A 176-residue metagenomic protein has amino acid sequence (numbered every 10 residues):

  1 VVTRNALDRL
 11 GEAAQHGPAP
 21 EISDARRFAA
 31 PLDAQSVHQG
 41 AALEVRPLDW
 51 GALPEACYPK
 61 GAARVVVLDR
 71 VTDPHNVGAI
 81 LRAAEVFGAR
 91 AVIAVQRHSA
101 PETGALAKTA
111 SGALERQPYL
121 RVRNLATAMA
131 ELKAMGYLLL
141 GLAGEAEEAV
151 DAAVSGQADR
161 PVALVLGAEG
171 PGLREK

Functional and structural regions predicted by a protein language model:
V1-D8, E12, P18-A19, P59-E147 (+1 more regions): RNA substrate-binding interface of SAM-dependent RNA methyltransferases
V1-Y58: N-terminal positively charged helical leader segments and presequences
D8, A29, D49-G51, P74 (+2 more regions): Glycine-rich nucleotide phosphate-binding loop and flanking beta-alpha elements of Rossmann-like dinucleotide-binding
H38-A41, K108-A113, G156-P161: Short, hinge-like loop/turn segments at secondary-structure boundaries
A42, V65, A163: Short aromatic/hydrophobic contact patches that present stacked aromatics for nucleic-acid/ligand binding
P47-D49, V95-S99, G170: Short glycine-enriched loops at secondary-structure junctions
L140-K176: Active-site/ligand-binding-proximal alpha/beta "capping" segment
